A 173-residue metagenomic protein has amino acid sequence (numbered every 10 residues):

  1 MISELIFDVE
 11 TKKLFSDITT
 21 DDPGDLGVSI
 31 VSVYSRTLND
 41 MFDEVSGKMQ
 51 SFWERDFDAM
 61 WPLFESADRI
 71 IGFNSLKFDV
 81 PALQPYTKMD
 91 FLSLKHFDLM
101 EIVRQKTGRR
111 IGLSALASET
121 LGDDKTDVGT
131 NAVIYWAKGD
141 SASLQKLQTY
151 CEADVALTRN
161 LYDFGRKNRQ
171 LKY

Functional and structural regions predicted by a protein language model:
M1-F64: Conserved RNase H-like, two-metal-ion catalytic cores of nucleic-acid enzymes
D8-E10, D79, D98, D154: Acidic active-site catalytic centers that drive phospho-/nucleotidyl reactions and related ester hydrolyses
V31, D98, A117, D154 (+1 more regions): A residue-level signal for conserved active-site and pocket-lining positions in enzyme catalytic cores
M41, M89, N168-L171: Generic macromolecular interface patches on structured domains
D43-A115: Conserved DEDDh/DEDDy metal-dependent 3′-5′ exonuclease domain
L121-Y173: Acidic, Mg2+-coordinating catalytic module of metal-dependent nucleases/exonucleases that use a two-metal-ion mechanism
